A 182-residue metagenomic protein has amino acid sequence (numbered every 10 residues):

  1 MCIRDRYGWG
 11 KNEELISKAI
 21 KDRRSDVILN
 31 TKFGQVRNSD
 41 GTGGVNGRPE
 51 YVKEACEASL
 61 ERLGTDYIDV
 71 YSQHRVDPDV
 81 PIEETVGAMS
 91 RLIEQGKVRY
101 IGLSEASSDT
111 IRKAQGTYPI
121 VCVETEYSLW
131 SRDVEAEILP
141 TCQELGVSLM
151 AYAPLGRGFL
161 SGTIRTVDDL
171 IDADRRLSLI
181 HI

Functional and structural regions predicted by a protein language model:
M1-D5, I180-I182: Conserved small/polar residues in nucleotide/adenosyl-binding loops
R4-V27, T31: N-terminal binding-site loop/beta-alpha segment at the start of enzyme catalytic domains that lines or forms
N12, V52, C56, I82-T85: Aromatic/hydrophobic pocket-lining residues that form the small-molecule binding cavity in soluble enzyme cores
S17-R24, E61-G64, Q115-G116: Acidic (Asp/Glu)-rich catalytic clusters
A19, V76-I180: Beta/alpha (TIM)-barrel catalytic core signal, keyed to glycine-rich beta->alpha loops juxtaposed to Asp/Glu that bind
S39-E50: Active-site mouth loops of central-metabolism enzymes
R48-R62, D109-I111: Short, acidic/polar
E61-D77: Active-site groove signature of glycoside hydrolases
